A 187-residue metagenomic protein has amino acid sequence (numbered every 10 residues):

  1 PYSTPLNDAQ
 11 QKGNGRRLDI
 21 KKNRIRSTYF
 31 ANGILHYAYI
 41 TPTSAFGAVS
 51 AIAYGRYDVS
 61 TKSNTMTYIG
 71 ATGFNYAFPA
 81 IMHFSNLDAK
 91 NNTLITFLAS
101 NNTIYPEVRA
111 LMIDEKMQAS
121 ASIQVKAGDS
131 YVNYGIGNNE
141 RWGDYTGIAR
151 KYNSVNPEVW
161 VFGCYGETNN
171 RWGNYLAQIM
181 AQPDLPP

Functional and structural regions predicted by a protein language model:
P1-P186: C-terminal PAP-associated
